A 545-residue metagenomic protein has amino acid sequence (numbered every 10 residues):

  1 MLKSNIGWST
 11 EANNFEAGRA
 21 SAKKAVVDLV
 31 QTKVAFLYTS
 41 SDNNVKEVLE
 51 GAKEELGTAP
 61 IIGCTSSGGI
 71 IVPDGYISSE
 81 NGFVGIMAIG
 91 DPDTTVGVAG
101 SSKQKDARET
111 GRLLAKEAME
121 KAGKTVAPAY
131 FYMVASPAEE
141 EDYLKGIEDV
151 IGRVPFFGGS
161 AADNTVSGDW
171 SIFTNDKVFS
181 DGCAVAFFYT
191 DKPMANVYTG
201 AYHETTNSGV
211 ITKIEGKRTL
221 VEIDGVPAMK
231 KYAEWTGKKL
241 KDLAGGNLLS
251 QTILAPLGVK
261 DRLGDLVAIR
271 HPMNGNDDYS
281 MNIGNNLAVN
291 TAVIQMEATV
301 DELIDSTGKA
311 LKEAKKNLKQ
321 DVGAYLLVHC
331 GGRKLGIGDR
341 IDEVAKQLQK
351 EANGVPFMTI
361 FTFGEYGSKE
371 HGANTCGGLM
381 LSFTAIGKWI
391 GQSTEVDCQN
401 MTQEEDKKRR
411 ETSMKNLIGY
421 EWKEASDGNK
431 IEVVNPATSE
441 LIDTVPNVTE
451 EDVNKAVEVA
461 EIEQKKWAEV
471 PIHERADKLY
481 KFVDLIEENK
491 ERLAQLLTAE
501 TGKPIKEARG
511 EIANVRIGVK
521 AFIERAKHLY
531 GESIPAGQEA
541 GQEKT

Functional and structural regions predicted by a protein language model:
M1-V34, Y38-E55, A59, C64-G338 (+2 more regions): Small-residue-enriched flexible segments
N13-A17, T110, A425, V448 (+2 more regions): Short secondary-structure boundary/capping elements
D406-T444, D477, K481, L529-T545: Terminal low-complexity tails and localization/encapsulation signals of metabolic enzymes
P436-I505: N-terminal alpha-helical segment of soluble enzymes
A468, L479-T545: N-terminal Rossmann NAD(P)-binding subdomain characteristic of aldehyde/semialdehyde dehydrogenases
